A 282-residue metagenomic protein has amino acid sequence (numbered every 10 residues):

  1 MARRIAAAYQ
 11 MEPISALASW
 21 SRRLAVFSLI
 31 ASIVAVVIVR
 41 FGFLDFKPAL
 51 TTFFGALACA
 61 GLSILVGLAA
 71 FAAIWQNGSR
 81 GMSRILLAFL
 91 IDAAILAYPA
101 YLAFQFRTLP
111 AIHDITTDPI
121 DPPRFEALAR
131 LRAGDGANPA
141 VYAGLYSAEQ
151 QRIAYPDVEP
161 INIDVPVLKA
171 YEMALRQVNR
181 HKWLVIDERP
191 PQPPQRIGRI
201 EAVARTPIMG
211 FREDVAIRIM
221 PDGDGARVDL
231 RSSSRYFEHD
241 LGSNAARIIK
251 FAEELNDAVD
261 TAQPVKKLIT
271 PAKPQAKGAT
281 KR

Functional and structural regions predicted by a protein language model:
M1-I14: Short, Lys/Arg-rich, polar N-terminal cytosolic tail immediately upstream of the first transmembrane signal-anchor
Q10-P13, G67, T108, A154: Preference for short coil/turn "hinge" residues that link or interrupt alpha-helices
I14-R23, R80-L86: N-terminal export and membrane-targeting signals
A16-I74: Membrane-embedded alpha-helical segments of integral membrane proteins
A31, A93-A94, A127, D135: Core hydrophobic alpha-helical transmembrane segments of single-pass membrane proteins
V39-G42, F46, Q76-S79, R84 (+1 more regions): Ser/Thr-rich, low-complexity intrinsically disordered terminal regions
I64-N77, F89-L109: Transmembrane alpha-helices and immediately adjacent membrane-cytoplasm interface residues in multi-pass integral
